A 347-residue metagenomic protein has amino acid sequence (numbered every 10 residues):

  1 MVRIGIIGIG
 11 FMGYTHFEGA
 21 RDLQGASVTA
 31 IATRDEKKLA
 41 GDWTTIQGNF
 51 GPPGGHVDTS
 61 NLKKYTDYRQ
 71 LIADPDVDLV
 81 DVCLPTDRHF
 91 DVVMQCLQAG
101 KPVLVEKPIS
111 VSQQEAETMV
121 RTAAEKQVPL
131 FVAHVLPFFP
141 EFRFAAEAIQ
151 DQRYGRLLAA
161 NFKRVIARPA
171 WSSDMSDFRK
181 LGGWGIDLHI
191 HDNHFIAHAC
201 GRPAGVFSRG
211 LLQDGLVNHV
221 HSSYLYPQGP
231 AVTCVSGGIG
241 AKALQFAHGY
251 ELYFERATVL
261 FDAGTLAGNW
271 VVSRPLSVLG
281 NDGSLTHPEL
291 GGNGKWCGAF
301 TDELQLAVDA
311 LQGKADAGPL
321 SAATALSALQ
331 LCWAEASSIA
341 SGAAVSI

Functional and structural regions predicted by a protein language model:
M1-A99: N-terminal glycine-/serine-/threonine-rich beta1-alpha1-beta2 phosphate-ribose binding loop of Rossmann-like
A26, L79-D81, L306-I347: C-terminal helix-rich "cap/oligomerization" subdomain common to oxidoreductases
Q47-G54, V135, G249-A323, I347: C-terminal glycine/acidic-rich active-site capping loop/insertion
L79, P85-P137: Beta-strand-loop-alpha-helix segment that lines the small-molecule cofactor/substrate pocket of alpha/beta enzymes
V92, M119, A145, D192 (+1 more regions): Aromatic/hydrophobic pocket-lining residues that form π-stacking "cages" and hydrophobic walls in ligand
G100, S173-K180, D282-E289: Short glycine/proline- and charge-enriched loop/turn segments that cap or connect secondary-structure elements
P129, L136-D214, G342: Predominantly a Rossmann-like dinucleotide-binding segment in NAD(P)-dependent oxidoreductases
D187, N193-N269, C297, T301-A315 (+1 more regions): Contiguous beta-strand/loop segments that form the cofactor/metal-binding neighborhood of enzyme cores
